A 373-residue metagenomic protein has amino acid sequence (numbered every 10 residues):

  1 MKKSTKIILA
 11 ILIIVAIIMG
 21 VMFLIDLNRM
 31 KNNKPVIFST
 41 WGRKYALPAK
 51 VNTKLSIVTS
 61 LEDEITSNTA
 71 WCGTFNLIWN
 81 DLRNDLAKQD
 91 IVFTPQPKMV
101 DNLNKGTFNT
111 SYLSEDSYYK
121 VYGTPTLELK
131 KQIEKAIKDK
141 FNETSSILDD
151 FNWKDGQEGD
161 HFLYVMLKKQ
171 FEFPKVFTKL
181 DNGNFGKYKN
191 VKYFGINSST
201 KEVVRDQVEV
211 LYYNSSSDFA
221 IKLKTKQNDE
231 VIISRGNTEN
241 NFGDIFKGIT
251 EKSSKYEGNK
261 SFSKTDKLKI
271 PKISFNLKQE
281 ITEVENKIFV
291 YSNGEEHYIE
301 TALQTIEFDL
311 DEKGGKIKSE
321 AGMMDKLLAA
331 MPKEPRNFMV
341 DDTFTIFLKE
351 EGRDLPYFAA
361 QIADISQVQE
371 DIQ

Functional and structural regions predicted by a protein language model:
M1-I14: N-terminal Sec-pathway targeting helices
V15-I25: Hydrophobic alpha-helical membrane-insertion segments, chiefly the h-region of N-terminal signal peptides
M30-Q373: Hydrophobic-core positions in well-structured secondary-structure elements of globular domains
